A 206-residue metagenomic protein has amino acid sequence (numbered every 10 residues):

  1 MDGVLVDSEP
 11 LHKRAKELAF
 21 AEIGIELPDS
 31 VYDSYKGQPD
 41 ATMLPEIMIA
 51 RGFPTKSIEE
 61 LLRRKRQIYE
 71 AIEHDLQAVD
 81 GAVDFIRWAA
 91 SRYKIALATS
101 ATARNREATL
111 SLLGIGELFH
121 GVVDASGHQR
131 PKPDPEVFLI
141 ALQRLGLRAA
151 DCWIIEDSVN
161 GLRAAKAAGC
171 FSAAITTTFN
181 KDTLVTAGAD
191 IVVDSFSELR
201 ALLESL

Functional and structural regions predicted by a protein language model:
M1-D33: Active-site neighborhood of HAD-like aspartate-dependent phosphohydrolases
L5, A78, I95-A98, I154-I155 (+1 more regions): Conserved SAM-binding loop
K13, E17, D40-P45, A103: An amphipathic alpha-helix signature
E26, K94-I95, F171, D190: Residue-level detector of anion-binding/catalytic polar loops
G37-I68: A metal-dependent, Asp-based hydrolase signature
Q38, S91-R92, A187: Structured helix-beta-strand junction loops
K56, R87, T102-L206: Asp-based, Mg2+/Mn2+-dependent phosphohydrolase catalytic module
A71-L97, A101-A103, E107: Short, acidic loop-to-helix structural element flanking the phosphoryl-transfer center in phosphate-processing enzymes
